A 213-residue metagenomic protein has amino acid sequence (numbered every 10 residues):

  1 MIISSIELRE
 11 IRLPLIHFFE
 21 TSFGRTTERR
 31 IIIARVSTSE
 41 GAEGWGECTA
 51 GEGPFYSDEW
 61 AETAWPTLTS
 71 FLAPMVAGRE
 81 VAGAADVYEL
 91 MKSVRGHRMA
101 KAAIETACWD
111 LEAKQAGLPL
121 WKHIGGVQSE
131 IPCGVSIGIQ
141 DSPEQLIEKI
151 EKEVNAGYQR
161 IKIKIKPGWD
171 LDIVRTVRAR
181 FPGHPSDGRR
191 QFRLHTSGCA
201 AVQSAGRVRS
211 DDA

Functional and structural regions predicted by a protein language model:
M1-E43, T49-Y56: Structured beta-strand/loop patches that form or line metal/cofactor-binding pockets in enzymes
S5, S37-Q115: Metal- or metallocofactor-binding catalytic centers and their adjacent structured scaffolds across diverse enzyme
E7-R9, K92, G134-S136: Residues in well-ordered beta-strands of folded domains
E28-R29, E59, T63, T67 (+9 more regions): Conserved active-site and cofactor/substrate-binding residues in soluble primary-metabolism enzymes
R29-I31, T69, E130: A general secondary-structure signal for short beta-strands and their flanking turns/coil in non-transmembrane regions
R95, E105-I137: Glycine-rich, aromatic-flanked loop segments that form ligand/cofactor-binding clefts across common enzyme folds
K122-A213: Metal-dependent enolase-superfamily TIM-barrel catalytic cores that perform enediolate-based chemistry
